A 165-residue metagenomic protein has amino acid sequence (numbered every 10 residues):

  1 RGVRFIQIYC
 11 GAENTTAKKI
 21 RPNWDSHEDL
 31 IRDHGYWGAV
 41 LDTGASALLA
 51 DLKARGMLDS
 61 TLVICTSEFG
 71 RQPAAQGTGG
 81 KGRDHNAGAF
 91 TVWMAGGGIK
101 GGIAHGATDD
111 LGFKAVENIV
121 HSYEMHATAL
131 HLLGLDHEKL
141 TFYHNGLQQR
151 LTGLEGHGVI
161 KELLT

Functional and structural regions predicted by a protein language model:
R1-T165: Ligand-binding pockets and gating/stacking loops
